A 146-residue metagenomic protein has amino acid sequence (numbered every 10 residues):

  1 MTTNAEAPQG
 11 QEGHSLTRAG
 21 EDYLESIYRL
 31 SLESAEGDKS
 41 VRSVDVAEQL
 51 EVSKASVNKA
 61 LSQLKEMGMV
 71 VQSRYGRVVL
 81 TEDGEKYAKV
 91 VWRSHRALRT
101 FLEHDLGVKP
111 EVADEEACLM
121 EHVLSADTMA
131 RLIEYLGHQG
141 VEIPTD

Functional and structural regions predicted by a protein language model:
M1, E115-D146: C-terminal regulatory/oligomerization modules of transcriptional regulators
M1-G13: N-terminal intrinsically disordered/low-complexity leader segments
G10-V52: N-terminal helix-turn-helix DNA-binding core of bacterial DNA-binding proteins
E21, A55, E111: Key DNA-contact positions within bacterial/archaeal DNA-binding proteins
V41-R74, E82: Canonical helix-turn-helix DNA-binding module
G76-H95: Basic, amphipathic "hinge/linker" alpha-helix immediately C-terminal to the N-terminal HTH DNA-binding motif
S94-D105, Q139: Alpha-helical linker/hinge and terminal dimerization helices associated with HTH transcriptional regulators
D105-V112, E116: Leucine-rich, amphipathic alpha-helical/linker segments
